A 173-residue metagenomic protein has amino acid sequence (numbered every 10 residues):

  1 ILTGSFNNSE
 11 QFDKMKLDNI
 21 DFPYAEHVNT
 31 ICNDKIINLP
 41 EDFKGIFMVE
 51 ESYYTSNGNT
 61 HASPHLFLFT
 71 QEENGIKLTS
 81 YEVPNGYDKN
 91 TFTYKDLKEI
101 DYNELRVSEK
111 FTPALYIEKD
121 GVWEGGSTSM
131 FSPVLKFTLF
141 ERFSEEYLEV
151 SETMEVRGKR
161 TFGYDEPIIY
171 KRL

Functional and structural regions predicted by a protein language model:
I1, S9-M15, F47-L173: Calycin-type beta-barrel ligand-binding domains and close structural analogs
N8-F43: Short, solvent-exposed loop/hinge segments that bridge or flank secondary-structure elements
